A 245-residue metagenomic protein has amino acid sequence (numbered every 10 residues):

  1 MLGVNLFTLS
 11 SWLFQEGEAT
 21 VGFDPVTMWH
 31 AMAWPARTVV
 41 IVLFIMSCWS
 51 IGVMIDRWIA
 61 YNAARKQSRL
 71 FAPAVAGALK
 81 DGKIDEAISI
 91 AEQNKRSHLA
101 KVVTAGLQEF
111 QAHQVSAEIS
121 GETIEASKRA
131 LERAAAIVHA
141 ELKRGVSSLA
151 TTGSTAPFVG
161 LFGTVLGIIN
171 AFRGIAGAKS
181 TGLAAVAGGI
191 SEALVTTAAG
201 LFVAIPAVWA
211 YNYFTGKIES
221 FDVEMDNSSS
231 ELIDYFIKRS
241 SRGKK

Functional and structural regions predicted by a protein language model:
M1-N5, R242-K245: Terminal intrinsically disordered, low-complexity tails
L2-P73: Hydrophobic membrane-targeting segments
W12-A33, L142-K217: Helix-termination/interfacial motifs at the ends of transmembrane alpha-helices
V40, V53, I59-A60, S148 (+4 more regions): Hydrophobic side chains within alpha-helical segments
I41-I45, R96, F162: Amphipathic, non-membrane alpha-helical segments in soluble helical-bundle scaffolds
M46, G52-V53, G188, I218-S220: Residue-level recognition of hydrophobic positions within alpha-helical transmembrane segments
C48-I55, Y61, D81, V165-I168 (+1 more regions): Alpha-helical transmembrane segments of polytopic integral membrane proteins, especially the permease/helical cores
R65-V159, N170-G182, W209-K245: Predominantly long cytosolic amphipathic alpha-helical stalk/bundle segments
